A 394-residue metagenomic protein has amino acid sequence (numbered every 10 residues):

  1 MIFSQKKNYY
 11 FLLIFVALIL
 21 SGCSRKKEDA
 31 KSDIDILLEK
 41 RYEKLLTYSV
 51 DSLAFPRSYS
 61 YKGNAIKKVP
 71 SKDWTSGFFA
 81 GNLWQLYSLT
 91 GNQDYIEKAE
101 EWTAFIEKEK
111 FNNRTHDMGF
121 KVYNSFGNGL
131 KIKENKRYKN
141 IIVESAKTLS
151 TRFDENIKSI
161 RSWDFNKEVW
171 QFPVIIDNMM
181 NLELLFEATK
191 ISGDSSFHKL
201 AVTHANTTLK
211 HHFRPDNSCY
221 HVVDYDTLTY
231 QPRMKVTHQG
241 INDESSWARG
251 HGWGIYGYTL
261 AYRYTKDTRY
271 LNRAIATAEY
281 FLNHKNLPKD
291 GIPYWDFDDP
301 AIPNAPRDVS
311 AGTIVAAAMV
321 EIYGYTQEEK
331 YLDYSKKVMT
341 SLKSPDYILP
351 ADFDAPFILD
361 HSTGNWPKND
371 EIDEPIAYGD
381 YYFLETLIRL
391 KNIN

Functional and structural regions predicted by a protein language model:
M1-A30: Bacterial Sec-dependent N-terminal signal peptides
K27-N394: Glycan-recognition and catalytic cores of secretory/periplasmic carbohydrate-active enzymes
